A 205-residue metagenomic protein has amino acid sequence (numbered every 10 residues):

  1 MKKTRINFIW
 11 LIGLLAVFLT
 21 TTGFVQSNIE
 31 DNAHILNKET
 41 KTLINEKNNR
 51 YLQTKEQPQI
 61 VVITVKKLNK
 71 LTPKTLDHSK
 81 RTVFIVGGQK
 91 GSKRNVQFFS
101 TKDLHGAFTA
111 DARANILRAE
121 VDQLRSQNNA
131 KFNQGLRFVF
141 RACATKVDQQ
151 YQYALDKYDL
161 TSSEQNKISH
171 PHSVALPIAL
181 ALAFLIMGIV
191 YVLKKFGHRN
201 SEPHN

Functional and structural regions predicted by a protein language model:
M1, N45-K47, L193: Generic N-terminal leader/processing signal
M1-N28: Hydrophobic secretory-pathway targeting helix
K3-T4, K131, H172, L176: Hydrophobic, aromatic-rich alpha-helical transmembrane segments and their membrane-interface anchor motifs
F24-P171: Folded, non-transmembrane soluble domains that reside on the lumenal/extracytoplasmic side of membranes
S163-N205: C-terminal single-pass membrane-anchor helix
